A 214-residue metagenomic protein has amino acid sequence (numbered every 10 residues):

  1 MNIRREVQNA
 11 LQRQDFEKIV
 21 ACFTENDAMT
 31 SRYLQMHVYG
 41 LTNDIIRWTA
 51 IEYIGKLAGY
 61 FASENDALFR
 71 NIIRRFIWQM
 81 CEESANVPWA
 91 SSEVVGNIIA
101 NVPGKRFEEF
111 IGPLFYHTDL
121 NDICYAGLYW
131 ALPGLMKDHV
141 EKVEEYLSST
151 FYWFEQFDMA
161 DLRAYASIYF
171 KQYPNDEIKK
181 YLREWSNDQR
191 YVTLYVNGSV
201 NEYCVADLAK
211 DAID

Functional and structural regions predicted by a protein language model:
M1-R5, D27-V38, Y60-I77, G104-Y116 (+2 more regions): Amphipathic alpha-helical scaffolding segments comprising HEAT/armadillo-like alpha-solenoid repeats
M1-S63, N197-D214: N-terminal alpha-helical scaffold/docking segments in eukaryotic complex subunits
R13-F16, N43-W48, A85-N86, L120-A126 (+3 more regions): Alpha-helix N-cap/helix-start positions at coil->helix boundaries
D44-A90, V94: A glycine-rich, hydrophobic loop/mini-helix early in the fold
T49, Y53, R75, A90 (+4 more regions): Alpha-solenoid helical repeat scaffolds
G55-G59, G96-N97, P133-K137, I168-Q172 (+2 more regions): Structural signature of alpha-helical solenoid repeat scaffolds
C81-L128: Hydrophobic, well-structured mid-protein blocks that either form specific transmembrane helices
L114-Y165: A contiguous pocket-lining binding segment that forms or flanks enzyme active sites
